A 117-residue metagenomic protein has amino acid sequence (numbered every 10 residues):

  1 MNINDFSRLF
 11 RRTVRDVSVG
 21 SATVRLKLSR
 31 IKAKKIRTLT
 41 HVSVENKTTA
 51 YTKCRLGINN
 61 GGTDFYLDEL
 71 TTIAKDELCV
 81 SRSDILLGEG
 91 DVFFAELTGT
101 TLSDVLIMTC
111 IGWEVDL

Functional and structural regions predicted by a protein language model:
M1-R37, H41, T98-L117: C-terminal interaction-tip segments
F10-T13, G62-L70: Surface-exposed loop/edge segments in extracytoplasmic proteins
A22, K34, L70, K75-D76 (+1 more regions): Tight coil/turn sites that cap or link beta-strands
L26-S29, E77-D84: Exposed aromatic-hydrophobic patches
K32, T49, I73, L86-G88 (+1 more regions): Surface-exposed coil/turn segments at beta-strand junctions on protein surfaces, enriched
S43-T48, N60, L97-T101: Non-cytosolic beta-sheet module surface loops
T49-Y66: Short, surface-exposed beta-strand/strand-loop-strand elements in extracellular ectodomains
D84-D104: Noncatalytic modules at the cell exterior or secretory-pathway interfaces, chiefly beta-strand-rich lectin/adhesion
